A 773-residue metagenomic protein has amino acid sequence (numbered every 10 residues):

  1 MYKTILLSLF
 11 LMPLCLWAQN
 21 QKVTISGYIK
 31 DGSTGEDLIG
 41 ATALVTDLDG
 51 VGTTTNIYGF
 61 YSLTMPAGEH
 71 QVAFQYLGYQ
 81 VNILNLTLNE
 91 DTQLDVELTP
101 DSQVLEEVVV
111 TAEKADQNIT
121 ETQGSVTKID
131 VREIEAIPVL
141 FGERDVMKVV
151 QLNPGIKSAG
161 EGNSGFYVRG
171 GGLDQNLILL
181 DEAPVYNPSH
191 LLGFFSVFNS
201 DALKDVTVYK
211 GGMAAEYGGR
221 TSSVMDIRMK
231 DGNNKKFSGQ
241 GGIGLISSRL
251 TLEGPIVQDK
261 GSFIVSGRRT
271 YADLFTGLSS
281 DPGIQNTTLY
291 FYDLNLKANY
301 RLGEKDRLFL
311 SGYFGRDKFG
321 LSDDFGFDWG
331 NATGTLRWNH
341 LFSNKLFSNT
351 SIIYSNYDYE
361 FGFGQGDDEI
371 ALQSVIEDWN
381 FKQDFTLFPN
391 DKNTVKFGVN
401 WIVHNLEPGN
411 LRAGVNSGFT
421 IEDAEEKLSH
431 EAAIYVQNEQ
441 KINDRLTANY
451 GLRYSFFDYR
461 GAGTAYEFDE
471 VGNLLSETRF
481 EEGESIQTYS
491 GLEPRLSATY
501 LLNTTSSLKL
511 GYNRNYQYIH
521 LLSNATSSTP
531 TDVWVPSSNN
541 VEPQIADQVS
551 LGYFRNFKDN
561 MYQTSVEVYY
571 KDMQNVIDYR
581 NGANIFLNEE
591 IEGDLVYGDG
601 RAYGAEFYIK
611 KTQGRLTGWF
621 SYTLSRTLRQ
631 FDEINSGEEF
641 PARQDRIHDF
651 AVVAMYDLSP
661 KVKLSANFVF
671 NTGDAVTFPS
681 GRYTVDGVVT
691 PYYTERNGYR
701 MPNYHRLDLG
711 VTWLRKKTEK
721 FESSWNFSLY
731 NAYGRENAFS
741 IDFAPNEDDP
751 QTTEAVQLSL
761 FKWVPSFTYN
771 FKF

Functional and structural regions predicted by a protein language model:
Y28-T34, I39-T46, Q75-Y79, N89-P138 (+4 more regions): Short, acidic, small-residue-rich periplasmic hinge/interaction motif at the N-terminus of Gram-negative outer-membrane
S62-T64, A136-P138, A183-K210, N286: Short acidic/polar hinge/loop motifs at secondary-structure boundaries that mediate gating or recognition
V96, L152-N153, V197-Q240, R249-T251 (+1 more regions): A beta-strand signature from Gram-negative outer-membrane beta-barrel systems, especially the internal plug domain
D358-Y359, N405-N416, D458-L475, Y500 (+4 more regions): Surface-exposed extracellular loop regions of Gram-negative outer-membrane beta-barrel proteins, predominantly
D378-D384, D423, E431-A433, P536-E542 (+4 more regions): Outer membrane beta-barrel strand-and-loop segments of large Gram-negative receptors, especially TonB-dependent
W401-T505, Y518, I634-G637: Signature of Gram-negative outer-membrane beta-barrel scaffolds
Y516, K661, F670-D686, Y704-R706 (+1 more regions): C-terminal beta-signal and adjacent terminal beta-strands/loops of Gram-negative outer-membrane beta-barrel proteins
Y569-D572, I591-S680: Gram-negative outer-membrane beta-barrel transporters
